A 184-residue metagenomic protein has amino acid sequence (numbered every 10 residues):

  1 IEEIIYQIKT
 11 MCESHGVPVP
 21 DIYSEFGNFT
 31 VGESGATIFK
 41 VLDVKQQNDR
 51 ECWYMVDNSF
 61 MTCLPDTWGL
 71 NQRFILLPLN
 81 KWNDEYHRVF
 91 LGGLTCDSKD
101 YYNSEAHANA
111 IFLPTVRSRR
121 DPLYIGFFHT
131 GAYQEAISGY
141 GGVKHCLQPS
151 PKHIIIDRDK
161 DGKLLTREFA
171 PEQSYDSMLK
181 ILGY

Functional and structural regions predicted by a protein language model:
E3-Y184: Charged (often Lys/Glu-rich) extended helix/loop segments that serve as interaction or gating elements
